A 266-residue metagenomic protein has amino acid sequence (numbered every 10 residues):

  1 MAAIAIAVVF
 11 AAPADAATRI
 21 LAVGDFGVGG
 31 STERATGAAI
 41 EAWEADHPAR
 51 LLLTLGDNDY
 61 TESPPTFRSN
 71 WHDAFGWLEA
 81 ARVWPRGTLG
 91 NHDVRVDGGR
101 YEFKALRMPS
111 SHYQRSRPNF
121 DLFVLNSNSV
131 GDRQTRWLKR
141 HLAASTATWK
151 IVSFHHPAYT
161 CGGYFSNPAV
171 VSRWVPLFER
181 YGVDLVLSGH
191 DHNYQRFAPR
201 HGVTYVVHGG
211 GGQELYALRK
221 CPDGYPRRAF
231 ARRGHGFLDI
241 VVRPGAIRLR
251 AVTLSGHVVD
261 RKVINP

Functional and structural regions predicted by a protein language model:
M1-A11: Bacterial N-terminal signal peptides
A12-A17, D132-T146, R250, S255 (+2 more regions): Polybasic, low-complexity, intrinsically disordered segments
D15-F67, N128-R133, R140, T160-C161: N-terminal active-site segment of His-dependent metallophosphoesterases
I20-A22, L52-T54, G87-T88, V152 (+1 more regions): Residue-level marker for buried hydrophobic side chains located in beta-strands that build the well-ordered beta-sheet
A22, T54, S116-R117, P199 (+2 more regions): Generic beta-strand structural signal
P48, Y60-K150, G162-L185, D191-R243: Extended active-site neighborhood of metal-dependent phosphoesterases/phosphodiesterases
A229-P266: A short C-terminal boundary segment appended to hydrolase-like catalytic domains
